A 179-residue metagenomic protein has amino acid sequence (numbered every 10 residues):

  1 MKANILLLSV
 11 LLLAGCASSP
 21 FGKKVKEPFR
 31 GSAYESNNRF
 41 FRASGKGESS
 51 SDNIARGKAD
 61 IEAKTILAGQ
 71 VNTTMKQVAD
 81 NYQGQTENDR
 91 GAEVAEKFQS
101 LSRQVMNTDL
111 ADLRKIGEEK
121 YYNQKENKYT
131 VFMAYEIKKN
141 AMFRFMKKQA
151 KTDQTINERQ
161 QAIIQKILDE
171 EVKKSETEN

Functional and structural regions predicted by a protein language model:
M1-S18: Sec-dependent bacterial lipoprotein signal peptides
C16-N179: Domain-level marker for long, solvent-exposed, non-transmembrane regions
